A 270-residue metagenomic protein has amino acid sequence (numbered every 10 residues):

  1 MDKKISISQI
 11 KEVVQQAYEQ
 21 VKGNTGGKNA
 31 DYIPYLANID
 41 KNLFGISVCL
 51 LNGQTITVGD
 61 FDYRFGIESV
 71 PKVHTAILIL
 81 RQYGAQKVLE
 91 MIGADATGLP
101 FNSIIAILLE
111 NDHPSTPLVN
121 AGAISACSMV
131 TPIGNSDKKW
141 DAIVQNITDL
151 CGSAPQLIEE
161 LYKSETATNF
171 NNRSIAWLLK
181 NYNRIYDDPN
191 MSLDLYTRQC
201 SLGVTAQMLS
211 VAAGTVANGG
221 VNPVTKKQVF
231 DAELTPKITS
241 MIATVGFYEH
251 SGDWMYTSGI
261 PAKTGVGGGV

Functional and structural regions predicted by a protein language model:
D2-G26, I79-Q199: Active-site-adjacent helix/loop patches that line small-molecule binding or acyl-intermediate pockets
Q15-Y18, P71-I77, L234-G252: A charged amphipathic helix-loop-strand protein-protein interaction module that recurs in cytosolic assemblies
K22-V58: A short, well-structured edge-of-sheet supersecondary motif
L36-I39, S115-T116, A167, G259-K263: Short Gly/Pro-enriched turn/cap motifs at secondary-structure boundaries
N52-G53, G66-L89, A212: Active-site SXXK
V73, G203-V221: Active-site-proximal alpha-helical segments within enzyme catalytic domains
G220-M241: Conserved active-site-proximal loop/helix segments of enzymes involved in bacterial cell-wall and related
I242-V270: Short, Gly/Ser/Thr-enriched beta-strand-loop segments that form substrate-interacting elements of hydrolase/peptidase
